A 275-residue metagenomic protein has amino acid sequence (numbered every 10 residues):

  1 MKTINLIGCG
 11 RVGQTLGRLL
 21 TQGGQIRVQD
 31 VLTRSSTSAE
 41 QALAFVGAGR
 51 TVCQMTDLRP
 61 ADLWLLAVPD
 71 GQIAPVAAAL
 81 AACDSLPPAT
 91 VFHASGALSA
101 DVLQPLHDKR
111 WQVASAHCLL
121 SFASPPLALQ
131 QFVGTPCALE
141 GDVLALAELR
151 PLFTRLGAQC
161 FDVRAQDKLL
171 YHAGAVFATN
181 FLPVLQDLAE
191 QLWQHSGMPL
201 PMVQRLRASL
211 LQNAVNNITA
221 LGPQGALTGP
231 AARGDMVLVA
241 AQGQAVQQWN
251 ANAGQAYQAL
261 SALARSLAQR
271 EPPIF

Functional and structural regions predicted by a protein language model:
M1-M55: NAD(P)+-binding Rossmann beta1-loop-alpha1 motif at the extreme N-terminus of oxidoreductases
Q14, R18-Q22, A44, A78-A82 (+3 more regions): Short, well-ordered alpha-helices that flank and scaffold nucleotide-derived cofactor binding pockets
Q29-T33, V91-A94, L139-E140, A264: Short, hydrophobic beta-strand segments that form beta-sheet elements in well-ordered domains
S35-S38, G96-L98, V143-L144: Short, polar loop motifs at secondary-structure junctions
Q41-F45, L106, R110-Q112, L127-T219 (+1 more regions): Internal alpha-helical scaffold of NAD(P)-dependent oxidoreductase catalytic cores
F45-L127: Rossmann-like NAD(P)(H) cofactor-binding subdomain of soluble oxidoreductases
R205-F275: NAD(P)-dependent Rossmann-like dehydrogenase/reductase catalytic/cofactor-binding core
